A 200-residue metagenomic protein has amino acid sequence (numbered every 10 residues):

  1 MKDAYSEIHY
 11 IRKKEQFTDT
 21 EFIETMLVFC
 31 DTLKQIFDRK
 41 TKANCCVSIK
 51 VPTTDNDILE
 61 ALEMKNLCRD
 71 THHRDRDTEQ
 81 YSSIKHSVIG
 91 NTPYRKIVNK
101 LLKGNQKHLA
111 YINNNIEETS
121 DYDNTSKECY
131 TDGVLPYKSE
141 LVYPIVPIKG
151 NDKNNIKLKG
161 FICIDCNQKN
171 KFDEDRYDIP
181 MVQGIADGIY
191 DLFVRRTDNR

Functional and structural regions predicted by a protein language model:
M1-H72: Intrinsically disordered, low-complexity terminal regulatory regions
M1-Y10, K103, H108-L109, E118-T119 (+3 more regions): Amphipathic secondary-structure elements and adjacent low-complexity, charged linkers in non-transmembrane regions
D38-K42, Y130-G133, K153-N155: Short consensus segments that form the blades of beta-propeller domains, in both extracellular/periplasmic
V51-T53, P147-K149, D165-Q168: Short, flexible loop/turn elements at secondary-structure junctions
P52-K138: Regulatory sensory and allosteric helical modules in signal-transduction proteins and certain transcription factors
K138-N151: A short, aliphatic-rich beta-strand micro-motif
S139-L141, K157-G160: A short pocket-lining beta-strand/turn micro-motif at the edge of beta-sheets
L158-R200: Juxtadomain coupling helices with adjacent low-complexity linkers
